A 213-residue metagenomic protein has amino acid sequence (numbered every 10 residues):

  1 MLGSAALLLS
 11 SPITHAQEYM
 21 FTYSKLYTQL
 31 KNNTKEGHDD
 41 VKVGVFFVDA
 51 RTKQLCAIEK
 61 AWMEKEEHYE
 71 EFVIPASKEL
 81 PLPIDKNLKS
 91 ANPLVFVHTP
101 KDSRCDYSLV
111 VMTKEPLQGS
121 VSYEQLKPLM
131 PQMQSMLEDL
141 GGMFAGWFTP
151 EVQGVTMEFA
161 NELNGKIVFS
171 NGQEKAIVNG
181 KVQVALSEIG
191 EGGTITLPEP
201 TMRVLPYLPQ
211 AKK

Functional and structural regions predicted by a protein language model:
S10-S11: N-terminal signal peptide c-region/cleavage motif recognized by signal peptidases
T14-S90: N-terminal Sec/ER secretory leader and immediately downstream segment of secreted/extracellular precursors
K35-D39, N87-A91, T149-E151, F159 (+1 more regions): Solvent-exposed loop and beta-edge segments used for protein-protein assembly and interaction
E71-S77, S108-V110, S170, I177: Short amphipathic beta-strand/extended segments with alternating polar/hydrophobic composition
L82-K101, V184-P200: Noncatalytic modules at the cell exterior or secretory-pathway interfaces, chiefly beta-strand-rich lectin/adhesion
A91-T149: Surface-exposed beta-loop interaction hotspot
M136-K213: Glycine-rich, aromatic-bearing surface loops/beta-hairpins
